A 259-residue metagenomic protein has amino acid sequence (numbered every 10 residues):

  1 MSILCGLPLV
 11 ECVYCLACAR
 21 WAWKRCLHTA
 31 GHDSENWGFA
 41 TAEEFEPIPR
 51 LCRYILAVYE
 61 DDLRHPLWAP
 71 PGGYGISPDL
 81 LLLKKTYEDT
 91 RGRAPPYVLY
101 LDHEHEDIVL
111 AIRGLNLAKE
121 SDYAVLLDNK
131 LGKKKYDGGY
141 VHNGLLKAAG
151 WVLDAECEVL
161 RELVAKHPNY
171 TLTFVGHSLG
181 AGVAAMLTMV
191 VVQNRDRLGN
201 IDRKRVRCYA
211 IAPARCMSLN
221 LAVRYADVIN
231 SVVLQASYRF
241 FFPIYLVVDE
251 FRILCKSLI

Functional and structural regions predicted by a protein language model:
M1-V175, L179-I259: Non-catalytic, mobile gating and regulatory segments of ester bond hydrolases
